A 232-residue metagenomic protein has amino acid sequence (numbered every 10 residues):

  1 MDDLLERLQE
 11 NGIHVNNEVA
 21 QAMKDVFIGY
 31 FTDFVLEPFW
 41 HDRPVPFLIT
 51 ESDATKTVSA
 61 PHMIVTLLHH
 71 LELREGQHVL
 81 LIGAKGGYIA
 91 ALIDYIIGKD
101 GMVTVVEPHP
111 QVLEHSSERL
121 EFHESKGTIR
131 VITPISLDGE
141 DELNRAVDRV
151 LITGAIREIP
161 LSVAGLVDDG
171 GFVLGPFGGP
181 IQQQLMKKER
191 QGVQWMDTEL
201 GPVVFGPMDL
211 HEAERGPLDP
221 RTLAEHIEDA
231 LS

Functional and structural regions predicted by a protein language model:
M1, L143-V147, G165, L174-S232: SAM/dcSAM-binding transferase cores
M1-I96, Q111-H123, V193-D209: Class I SAM-dependent transferase core
D2, S59, T133-G139, D219-T222: Serine/threonine-rich low-complexity intrinsically disordered regions
Q21, E37, D100, E225 (+1 more regions): Polar/charged alpha-helical tracts
M23, G29-F31, W40, Y88 (+7 more regions): Broad hydrophobic/π-residue packing in well-ordered secondary structure
L68, E72-W195: Conserved nucleotide-cofactor-binding alpha/beta core module
